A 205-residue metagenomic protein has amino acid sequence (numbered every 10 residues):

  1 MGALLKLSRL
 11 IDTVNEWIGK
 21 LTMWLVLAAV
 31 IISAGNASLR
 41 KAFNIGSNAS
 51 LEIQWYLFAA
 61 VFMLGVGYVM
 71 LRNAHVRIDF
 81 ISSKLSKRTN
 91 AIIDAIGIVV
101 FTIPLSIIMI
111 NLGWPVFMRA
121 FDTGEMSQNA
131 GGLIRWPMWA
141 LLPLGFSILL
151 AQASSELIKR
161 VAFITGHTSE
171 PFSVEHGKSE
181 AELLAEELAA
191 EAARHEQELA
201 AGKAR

Functional and structural regions predicted by a protein language model:
M1-R205: Alpha-helical transmembrane segments and membrane-interface helix-loop junctions in multi-pass membrane proteins
